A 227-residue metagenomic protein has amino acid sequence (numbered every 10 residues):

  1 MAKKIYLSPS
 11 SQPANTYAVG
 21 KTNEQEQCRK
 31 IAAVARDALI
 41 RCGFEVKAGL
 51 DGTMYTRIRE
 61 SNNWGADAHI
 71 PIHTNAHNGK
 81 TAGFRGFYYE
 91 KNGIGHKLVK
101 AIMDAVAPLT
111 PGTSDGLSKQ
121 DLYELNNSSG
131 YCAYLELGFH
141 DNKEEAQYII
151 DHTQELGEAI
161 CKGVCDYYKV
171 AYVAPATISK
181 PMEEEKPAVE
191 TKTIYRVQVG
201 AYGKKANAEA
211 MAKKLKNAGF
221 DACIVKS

Functional and structural regions predicted by a protein language model:
A2-Y6, Q12-T16, T22-E183: Active-site-proximal helix/loop segments of hydrolytic enzymes
K3, I178-S227: Solvent-exposed beta-strand motifs enriched in subsets of small alpha/beta binding domains, especially certain
P9-P13, A201-K204: Short polar catalytic/cofactor-binding loops
